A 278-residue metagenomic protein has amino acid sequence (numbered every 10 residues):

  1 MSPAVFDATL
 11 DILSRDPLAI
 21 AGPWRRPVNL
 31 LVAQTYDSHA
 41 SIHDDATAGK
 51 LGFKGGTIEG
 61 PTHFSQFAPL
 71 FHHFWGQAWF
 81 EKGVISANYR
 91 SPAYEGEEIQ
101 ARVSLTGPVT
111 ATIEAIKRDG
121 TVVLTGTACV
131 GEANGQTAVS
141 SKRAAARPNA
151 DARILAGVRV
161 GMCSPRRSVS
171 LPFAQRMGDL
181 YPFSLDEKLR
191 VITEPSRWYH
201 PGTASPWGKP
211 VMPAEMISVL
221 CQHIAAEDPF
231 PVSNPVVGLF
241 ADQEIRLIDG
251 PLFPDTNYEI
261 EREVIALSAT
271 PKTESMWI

Functional and structural regions predicted by a protein language model:
M1-V32, Y94-P165, D249-I278: HotDog/MaoC-like acyl-thioester-processing domains
S2-F80, N134-D242: Hot-dog-fold acyl-thioester-processing enzymes
F67-F71, E81-S104: Long, hydrophobic/aromatic-enriched structural stretches that serve as scaffold segments
F71, W75, L247, A266-S268: Structural motif corresponding to the C-terminal cap of alpha-helices
V84-Y89, D242-D249, V264: Short structured motifs
M212, G238-A241, R246, G250-N257: Intrinsically disordered, low-complexity segments enriched in Gly and acidic/Ser/Thr residues that form flexible
V236-E244, K272-I278: Active-site pocket scaffolds in enzymes
